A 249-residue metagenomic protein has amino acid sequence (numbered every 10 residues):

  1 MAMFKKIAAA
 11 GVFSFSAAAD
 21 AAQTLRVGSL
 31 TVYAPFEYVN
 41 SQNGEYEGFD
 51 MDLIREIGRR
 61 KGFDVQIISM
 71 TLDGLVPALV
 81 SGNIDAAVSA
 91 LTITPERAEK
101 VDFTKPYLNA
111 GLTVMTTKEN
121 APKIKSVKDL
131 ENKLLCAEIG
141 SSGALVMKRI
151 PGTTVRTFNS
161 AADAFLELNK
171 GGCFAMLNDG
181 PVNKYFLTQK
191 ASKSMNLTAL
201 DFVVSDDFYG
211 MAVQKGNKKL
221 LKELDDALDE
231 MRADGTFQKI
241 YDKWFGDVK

Functional and structural regions predicted by a protein language model:
F15-A21: Sec/Tat signal peptide C-region and signal peptidase I cleavage site
A22-L91, E99, D234: Extracytoplasmic small-molecule ligand-binding "clamshell" domains of the periplasmic binding protein/Venus flytrap
T31, N109-T116, G180, K184-D225 (+2 more regions): Periplasmic-binding protein-like
E37-N40, I54-K61, V127, G140-A161 (+1 more regions): Ligand-binding cleft/hinge of the Venus flytrap
M51, I67-P77, P122, R156-K170: Short helix-initiation/N-cap motifs at beta->coil->alpha
M51-R60, K118-A121, K128, K133-L134 (+2 more regions): Extended ligand-binding regions for polar small-molecule ligands
F63, L91-I93, K105-V155: A conserved helix-loop-strand patch within extracytoplasmic ligand-binding domains of the periplasmic binding
G74, S89-E99, V146-R149, F174-S205: A ligand-binding cleft/hinge motif common to bilobed small-molecule-binding domains
